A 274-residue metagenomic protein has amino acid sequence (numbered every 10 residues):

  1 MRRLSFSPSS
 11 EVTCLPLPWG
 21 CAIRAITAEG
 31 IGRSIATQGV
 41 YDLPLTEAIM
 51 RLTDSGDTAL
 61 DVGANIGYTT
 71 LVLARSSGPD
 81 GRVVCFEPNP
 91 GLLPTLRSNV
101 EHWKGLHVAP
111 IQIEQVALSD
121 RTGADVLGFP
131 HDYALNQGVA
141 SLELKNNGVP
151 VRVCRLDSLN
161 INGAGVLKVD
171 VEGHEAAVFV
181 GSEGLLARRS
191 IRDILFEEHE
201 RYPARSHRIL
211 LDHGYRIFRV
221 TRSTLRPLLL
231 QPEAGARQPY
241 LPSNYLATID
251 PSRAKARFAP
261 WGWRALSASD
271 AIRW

Functional and structural regions predicted by a protein language model:
M1-W274: Phosphate/nucleotide-binding beta-alpha loop and adjacent structural elements of enzyme active sites
